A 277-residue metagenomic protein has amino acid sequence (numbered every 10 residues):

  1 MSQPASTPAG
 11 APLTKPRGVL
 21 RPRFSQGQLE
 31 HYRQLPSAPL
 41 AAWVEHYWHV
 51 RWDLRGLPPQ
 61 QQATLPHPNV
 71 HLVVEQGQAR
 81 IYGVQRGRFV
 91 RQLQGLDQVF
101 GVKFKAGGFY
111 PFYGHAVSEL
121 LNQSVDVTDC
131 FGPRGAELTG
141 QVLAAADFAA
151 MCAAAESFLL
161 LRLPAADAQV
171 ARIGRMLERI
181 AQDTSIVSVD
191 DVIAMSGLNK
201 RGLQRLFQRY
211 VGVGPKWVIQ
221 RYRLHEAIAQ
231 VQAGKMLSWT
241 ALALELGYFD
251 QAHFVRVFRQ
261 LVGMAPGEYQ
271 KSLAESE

Functional and structural regions predicted by a protein language model:
M1-D190, M195-K200, V213-G214, A229-A233 (+3 more regions): Alpha-helical bundle regulatory/interaction domains
S188, L206-F207: Extended amphipathic alpha-helical scaffolding segments in membrane-proximal extra-membrane regions of membrane
L203, Y210, A227: DNA major-groove recognition helices of helix-turn-helix
F207, I219, V257-R259, Q270: DNA major-groove recognition helix of helix-turn-helix
Y210-V213, V257-A265: A secondary-structure capping/hinge motif
H225-A229, R256: Contiguous, well-ordered alpha-helical segments that form the cores/surfaces of helical PPI scaffolds
